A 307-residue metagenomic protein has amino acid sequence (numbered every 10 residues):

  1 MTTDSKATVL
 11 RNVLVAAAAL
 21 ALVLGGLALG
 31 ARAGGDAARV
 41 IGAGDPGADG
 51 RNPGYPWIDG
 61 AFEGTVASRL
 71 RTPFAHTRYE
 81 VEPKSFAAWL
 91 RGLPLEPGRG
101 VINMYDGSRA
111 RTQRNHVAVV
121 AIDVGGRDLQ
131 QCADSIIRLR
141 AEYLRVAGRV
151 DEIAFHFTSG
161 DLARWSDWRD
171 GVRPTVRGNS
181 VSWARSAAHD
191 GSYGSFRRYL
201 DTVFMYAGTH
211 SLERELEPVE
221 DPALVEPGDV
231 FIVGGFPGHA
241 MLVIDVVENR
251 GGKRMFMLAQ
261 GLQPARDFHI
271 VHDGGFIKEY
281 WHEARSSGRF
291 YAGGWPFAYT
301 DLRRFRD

Functional and structural regions predicted by a protein language model:
M1-T3, L24-G25: Composition-driven recognition of long, C-terminal low-complexity regions enriched in serine/threonine
T3-A19: N-terminal Sec-pathway targeting helices
A19-G30: Hydrophobic alpha-helical membrane-insertion segments, chiefly the h-region of N-terminal signal peptides
A31-G35: Boundary at the C-terminal end of the N-terminal hydrophobic targeting segment
A37-D123, Q130: Cationic-aromatic interfacial patches
A87-P94, Y143-L144, L200-V203, L258 (+2 more regions): Generic hydrophobic, helix-prone segments enriched in Leu/Val/Ile
A110-E226, I232-A240, D245-Q263: Acidic/His-rich structured neighborhood in mature extracellular/periplasmic domains
R254-D307: Low-complexity, Gly/Ser/Thr/Pro-rich intrinsically disordered linker/tail segments
